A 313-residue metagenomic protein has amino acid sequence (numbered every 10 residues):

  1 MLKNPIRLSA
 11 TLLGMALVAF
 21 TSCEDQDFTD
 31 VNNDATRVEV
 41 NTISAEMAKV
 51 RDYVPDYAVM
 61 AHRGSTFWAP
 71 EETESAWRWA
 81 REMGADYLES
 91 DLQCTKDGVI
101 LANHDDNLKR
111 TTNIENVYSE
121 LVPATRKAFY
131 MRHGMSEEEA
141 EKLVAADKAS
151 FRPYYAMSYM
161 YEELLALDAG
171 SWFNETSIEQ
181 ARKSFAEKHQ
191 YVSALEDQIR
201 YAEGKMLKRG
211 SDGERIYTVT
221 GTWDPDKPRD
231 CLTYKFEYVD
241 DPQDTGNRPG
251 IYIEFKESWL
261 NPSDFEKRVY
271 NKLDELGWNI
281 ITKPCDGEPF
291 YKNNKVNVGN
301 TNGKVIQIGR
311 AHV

Functional and structural regions predicted by a protein language model:
M1-A10: Bacterial N-terminal signal peptides that target proteins for export
S9-A19: Bacterial N-terminal signal peptides
C23-H312: Phosphate-group recognition and catalysis centered on beta-loop-alpha active-site segments
